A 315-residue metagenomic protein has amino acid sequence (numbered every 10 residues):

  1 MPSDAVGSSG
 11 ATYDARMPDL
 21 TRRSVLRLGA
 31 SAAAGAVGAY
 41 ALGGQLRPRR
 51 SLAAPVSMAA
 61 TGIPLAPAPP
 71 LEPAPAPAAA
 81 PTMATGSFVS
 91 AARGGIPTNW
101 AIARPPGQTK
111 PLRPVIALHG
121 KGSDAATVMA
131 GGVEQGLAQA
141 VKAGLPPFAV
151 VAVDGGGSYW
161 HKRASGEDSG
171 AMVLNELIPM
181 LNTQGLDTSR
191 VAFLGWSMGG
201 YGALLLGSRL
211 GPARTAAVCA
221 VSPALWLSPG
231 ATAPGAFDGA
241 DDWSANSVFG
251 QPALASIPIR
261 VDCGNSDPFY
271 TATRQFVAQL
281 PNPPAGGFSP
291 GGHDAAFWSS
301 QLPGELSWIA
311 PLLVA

Functional and structural regions predicted by a protein language model:
M1-T21, G35: N-terminal secretory signal peptides
D19, S24-A315: Non-catalytic cap/lid and distal C-terminal segments of serine-dependent acyl enzymes
